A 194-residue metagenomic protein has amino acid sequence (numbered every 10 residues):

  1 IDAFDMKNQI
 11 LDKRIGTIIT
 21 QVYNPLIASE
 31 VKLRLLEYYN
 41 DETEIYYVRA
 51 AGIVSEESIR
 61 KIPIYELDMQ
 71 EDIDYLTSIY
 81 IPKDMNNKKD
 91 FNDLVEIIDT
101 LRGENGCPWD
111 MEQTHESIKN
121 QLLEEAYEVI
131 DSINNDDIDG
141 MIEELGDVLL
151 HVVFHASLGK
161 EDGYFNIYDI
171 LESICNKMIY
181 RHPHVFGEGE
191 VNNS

Functional and structural regions predicted by a protein language model:
I1-A3: Long, charge-dense
D5-K88: A contiguous loop/helix-start segment that scaffolds small-molecule binding in enzyme catalytic cores
V22-S29, F165-Y168, E172, V191-N192: Short, amphipathic alpha-helical segments
K61-M141, V191-S194: Extended low-complexity intrinsically disordered regions
L122-I130, N134, I138-Y164, Y168-N176: An amphipathic alpha-helical micro-motif enriched in hydrophobic residues with embedded/adjacent acidic residues
H155-L158, E172-S194: Acidic catalytic motifs of isoprenoid enzymes
